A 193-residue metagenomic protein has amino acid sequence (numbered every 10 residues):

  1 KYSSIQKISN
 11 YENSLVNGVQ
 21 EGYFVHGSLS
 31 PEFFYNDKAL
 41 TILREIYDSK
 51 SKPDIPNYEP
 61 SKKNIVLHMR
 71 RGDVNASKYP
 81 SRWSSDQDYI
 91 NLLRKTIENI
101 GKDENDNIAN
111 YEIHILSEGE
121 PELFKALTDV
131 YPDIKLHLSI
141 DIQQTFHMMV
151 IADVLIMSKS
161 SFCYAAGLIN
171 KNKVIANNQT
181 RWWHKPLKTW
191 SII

Functional and structural regions predicted by a protein language model:
K1-A109: Secretory-pathway luminal glycosyltransferase catalytic domains
K1-Y2, R181-I193: Short, mixed-charge aromatic SLiMs
N105-A176, H184-W190: Donor-binding and catalytic core of enzymes assembling or modifying cell-surface/extracellular glycoconjugates
